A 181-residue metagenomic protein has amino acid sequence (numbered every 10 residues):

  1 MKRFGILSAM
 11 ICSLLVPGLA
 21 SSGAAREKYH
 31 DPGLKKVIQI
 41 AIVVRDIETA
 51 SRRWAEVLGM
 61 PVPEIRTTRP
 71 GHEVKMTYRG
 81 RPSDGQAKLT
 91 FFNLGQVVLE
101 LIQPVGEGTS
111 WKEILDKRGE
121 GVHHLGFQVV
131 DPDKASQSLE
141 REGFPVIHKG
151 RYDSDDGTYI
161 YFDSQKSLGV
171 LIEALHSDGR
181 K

Functional and structural regions predicted by a protein language model:
M1-S8: Bacterial N-terminal signal peptides that target proteins for export
S8-G18: Bacterial N-terminal signal peptides
A20-A25: Boundary at the C-terminal end of the N-terminal hydrophobic targeting segment
R26-H30, F91, D133-K181: Vicinal oxygen chelate
L34: Catalytic phosphate/metal-binding cores of nucleic-acid and nucleotide-processing enzymes, i.e., regions that mediate
V37-R45, L89-V97, I114-D131: Vicinal oxygen chelate
D46-P61, A135-E142: Amphipathic alpha-helical segments
T67-G80, D84, E107-L115, V122 (+2 more regions): A cross-kingdom feature marking solvent-exposed beta-strand/loop segments within repeated, beta-rich binding/scaffold
